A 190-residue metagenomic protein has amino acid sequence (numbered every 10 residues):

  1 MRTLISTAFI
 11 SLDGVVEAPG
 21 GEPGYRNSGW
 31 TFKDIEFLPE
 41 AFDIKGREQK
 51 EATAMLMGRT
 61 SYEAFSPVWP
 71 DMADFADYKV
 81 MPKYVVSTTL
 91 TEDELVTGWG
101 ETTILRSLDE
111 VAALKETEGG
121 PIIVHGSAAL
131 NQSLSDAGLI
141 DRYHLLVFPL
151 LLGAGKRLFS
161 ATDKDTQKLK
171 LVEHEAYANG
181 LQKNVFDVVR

Functional and structural regions predicted by a protein language model:
R2-L139, P149-R190: Portal/gating segments that form or line small-molecule/metal binding sites
